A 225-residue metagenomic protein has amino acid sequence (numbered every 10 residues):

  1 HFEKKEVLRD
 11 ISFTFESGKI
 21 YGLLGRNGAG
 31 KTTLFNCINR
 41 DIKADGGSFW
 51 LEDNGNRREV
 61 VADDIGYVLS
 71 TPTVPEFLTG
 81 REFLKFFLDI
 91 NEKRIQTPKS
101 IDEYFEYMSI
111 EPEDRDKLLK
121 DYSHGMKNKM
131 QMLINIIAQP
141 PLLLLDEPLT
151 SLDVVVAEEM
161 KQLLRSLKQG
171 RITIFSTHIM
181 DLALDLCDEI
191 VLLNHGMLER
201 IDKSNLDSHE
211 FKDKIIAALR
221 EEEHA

Functional and structural regions predicted by a protein language model:
L24-R26: The feature captures the beta-strand-to-loop junction immediately N-terminal to the Walker
N39: Helix-to-loop junction immediately C-terminal to a conserved catalytic motif
A44-V61, R200: Conserved ABC transporter NBD signature motif
L143-E147: Catalytic Walker B motif of ABC-type/P-loop ATPase nucleotide-binding domains
V154-V156: Helix N-cap at the start of a conserved alpha-helix in ABC-type nucleotide-binding domains
H195-G196: Conserved ABC ATPase "signature" C-loop
